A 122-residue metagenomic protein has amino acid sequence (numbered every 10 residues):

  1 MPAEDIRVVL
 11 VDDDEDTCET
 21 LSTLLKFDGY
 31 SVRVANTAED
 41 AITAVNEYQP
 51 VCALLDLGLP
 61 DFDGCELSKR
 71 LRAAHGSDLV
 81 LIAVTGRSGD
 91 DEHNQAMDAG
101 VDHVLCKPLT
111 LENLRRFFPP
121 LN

Functional and structural regions predicted by a protein language model:
E15-R33: Two-component/phosphorelay signaling modules centered on CheY-like receiver
C18, P60, G89: The feature encodes the CheY-like receiver
V34-C52: Acidic, metal-coordinating helix/loop segments flanking the phosphotransfer/catalytic sites of two-component signaling
T37, D63-L67: Acidic catalytic/metal-coordinating carboxylates
D56, T85: Active-site residues of response regulator receiver
E66, S88-H103, R116: Alpha4 helix (beta4-alpha4-beta5 surface) of REC/receiver domains from two-component response regulators
L109-F118: C-terminal output helix
